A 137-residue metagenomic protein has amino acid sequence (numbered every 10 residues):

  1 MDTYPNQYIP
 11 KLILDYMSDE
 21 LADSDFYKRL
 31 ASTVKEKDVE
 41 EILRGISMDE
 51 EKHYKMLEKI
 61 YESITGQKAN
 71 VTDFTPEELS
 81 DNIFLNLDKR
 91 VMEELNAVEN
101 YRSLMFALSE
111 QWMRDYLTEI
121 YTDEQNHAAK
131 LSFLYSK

Functional and structural regions predicted by a protein language model:
M1-K137: Non-heme di-metal
